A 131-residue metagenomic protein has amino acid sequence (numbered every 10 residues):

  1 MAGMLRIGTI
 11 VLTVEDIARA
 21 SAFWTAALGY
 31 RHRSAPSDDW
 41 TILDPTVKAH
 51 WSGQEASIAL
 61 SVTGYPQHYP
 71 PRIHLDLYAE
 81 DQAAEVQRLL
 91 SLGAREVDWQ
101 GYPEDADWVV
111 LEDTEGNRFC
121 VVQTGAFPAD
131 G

Functional and structural regions predicted by a protein language model:
A2-L5, V11-A56, E85, S91 (+3 more regions): Core segments of cupin and vicinal oxygen chelate
I7-G8, P70-L75: Eukaryotic phosphotyrosine signaling hubs
V11-T13, D76-E80: Short hydrophobic/aromatic beta-strand micro-patches that form the beta-sheet surface supporting nucleotide- or nucleic
G93, D113-E115: Residue-level recognition of short loop/turn positions
Y102, V122-T124: Residue-level structural signal for beta-strand termini and adjacent loop
A126-G131: A short, polar/charged loop-to-alpha-helix boundary motif
